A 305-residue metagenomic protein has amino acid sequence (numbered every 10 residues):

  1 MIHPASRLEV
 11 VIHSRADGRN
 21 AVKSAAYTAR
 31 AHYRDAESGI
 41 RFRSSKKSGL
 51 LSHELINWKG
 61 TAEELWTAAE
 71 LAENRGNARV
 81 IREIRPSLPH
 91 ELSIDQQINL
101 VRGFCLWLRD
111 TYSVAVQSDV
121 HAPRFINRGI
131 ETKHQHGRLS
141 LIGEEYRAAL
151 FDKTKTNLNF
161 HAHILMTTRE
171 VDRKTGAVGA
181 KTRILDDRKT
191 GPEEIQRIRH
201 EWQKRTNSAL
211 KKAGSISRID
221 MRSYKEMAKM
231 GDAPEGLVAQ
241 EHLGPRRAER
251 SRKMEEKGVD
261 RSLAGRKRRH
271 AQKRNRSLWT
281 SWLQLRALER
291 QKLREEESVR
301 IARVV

Functional and structural regions predicted by a protein language model:
M1-V305: N-terminal nicking endonuclease/strand-transfer module with a His-rich metal-binding environment and a catalytic Tyr
